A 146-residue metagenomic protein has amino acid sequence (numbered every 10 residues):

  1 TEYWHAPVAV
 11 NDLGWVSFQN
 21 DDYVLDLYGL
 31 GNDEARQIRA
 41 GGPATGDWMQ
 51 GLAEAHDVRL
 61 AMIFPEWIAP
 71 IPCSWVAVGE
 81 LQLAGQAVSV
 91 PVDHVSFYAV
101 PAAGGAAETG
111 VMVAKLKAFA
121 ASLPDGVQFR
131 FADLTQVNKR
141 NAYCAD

Functional and structural regions predicted by a protein language model:
T1-A6, V10-N11, W15-Y23, L27 (+1 more regions): C-terminal luminal/periplasmic domains and tails of membrane-associated envelope-modifying transferases
